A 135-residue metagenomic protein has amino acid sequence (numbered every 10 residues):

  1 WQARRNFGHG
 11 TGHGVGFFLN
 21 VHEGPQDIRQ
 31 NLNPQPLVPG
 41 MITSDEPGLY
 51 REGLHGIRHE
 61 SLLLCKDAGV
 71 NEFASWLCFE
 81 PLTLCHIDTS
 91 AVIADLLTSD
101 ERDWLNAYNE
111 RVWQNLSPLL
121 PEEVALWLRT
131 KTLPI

Functional and structural regions predicted by a protein language model:
W1-G14, Q35: Gly/Pro-rich turn-and-neighbor structural signature
G10, F18-I135: Charged, cofactor-coupling segments
